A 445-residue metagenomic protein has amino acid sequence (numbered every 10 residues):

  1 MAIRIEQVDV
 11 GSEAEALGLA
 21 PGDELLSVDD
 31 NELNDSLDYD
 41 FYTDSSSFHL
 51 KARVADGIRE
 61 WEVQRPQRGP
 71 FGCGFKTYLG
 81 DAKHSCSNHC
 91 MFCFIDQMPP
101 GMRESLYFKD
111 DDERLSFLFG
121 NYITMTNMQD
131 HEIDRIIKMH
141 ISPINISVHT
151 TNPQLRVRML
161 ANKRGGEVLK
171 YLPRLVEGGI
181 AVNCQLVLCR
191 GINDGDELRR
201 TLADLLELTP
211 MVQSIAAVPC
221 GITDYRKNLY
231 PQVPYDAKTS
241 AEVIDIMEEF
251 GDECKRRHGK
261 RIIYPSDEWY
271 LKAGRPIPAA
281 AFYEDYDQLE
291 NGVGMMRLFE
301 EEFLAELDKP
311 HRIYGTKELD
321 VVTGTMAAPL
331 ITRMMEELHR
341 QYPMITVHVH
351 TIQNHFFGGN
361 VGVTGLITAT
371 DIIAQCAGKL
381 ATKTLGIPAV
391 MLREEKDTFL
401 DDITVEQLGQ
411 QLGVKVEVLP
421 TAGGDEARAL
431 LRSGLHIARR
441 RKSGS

Functional and structural regions predicted by a protein language model:
M1-D9: PDZ/PDZ-like groove recognition
R4, G274-S445: Radical SAM enzyme core and accessory elements
A14-N34: Conserved PDZ fold ligand-binding element
S27-K51: PDZ domains, with a preference for the canonical peptide-binding region formed by the helix
I58, R65-M211, G221-F250: Conserved Radical SAM active-site core
P143-N145, A181-N183, S214-A216, I262-Y264 (+1 more regions): Structural preference for beta-strand elements that scaffold enzyme active sites
I192, V212-K238, H258-A281, Q353-G359 (+1 more regions): Flexible glycine/acidic-rich beta-alpha junction loops that bind and position SAM and/or redox cofactors in anaerobic
